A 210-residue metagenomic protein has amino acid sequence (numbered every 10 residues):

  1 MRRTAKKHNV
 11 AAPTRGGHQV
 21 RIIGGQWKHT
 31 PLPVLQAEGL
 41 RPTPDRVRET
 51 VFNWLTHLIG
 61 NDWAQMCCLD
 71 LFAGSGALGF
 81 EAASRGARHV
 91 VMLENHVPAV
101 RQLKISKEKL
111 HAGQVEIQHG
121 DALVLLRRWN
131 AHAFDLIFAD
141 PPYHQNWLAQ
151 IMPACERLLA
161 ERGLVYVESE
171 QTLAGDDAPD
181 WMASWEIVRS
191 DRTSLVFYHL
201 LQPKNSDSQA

Functional and structural regions predicted by a protein language model:
M1-A210: Class I S-adenosyl-L-methionine-dependent methyltransferase catalytic core
